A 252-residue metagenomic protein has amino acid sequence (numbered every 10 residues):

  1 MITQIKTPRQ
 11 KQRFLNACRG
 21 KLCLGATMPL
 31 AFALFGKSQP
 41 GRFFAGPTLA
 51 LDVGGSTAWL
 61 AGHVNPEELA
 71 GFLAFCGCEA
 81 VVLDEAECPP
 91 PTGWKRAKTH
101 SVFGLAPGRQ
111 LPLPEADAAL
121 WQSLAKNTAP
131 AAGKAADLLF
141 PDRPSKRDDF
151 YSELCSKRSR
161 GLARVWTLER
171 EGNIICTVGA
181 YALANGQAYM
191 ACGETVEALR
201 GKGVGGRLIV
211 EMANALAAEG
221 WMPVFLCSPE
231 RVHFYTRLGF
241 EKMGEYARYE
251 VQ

Functional and structural regions predicted by a protein language model:
M1-P90, S145: N-terminal charged segments
M1-T27, S101-F103, P107-D149: Short amphipathic alpha-helix that is part of the acyltransferase structural core
G54-W59, A182-A191, R200: A conserved beta-turn-beta hairpin within the catalytic core of GNAT-like acetyltransferases that forms part
N65-F72, A191, T195, G201-A218 (+1 more regions): Conserved acetyl-CoA-binding loop-helix of GNAT-fold acetyltransferases
C76-A86, L216-S228: Conserved GNAT acetyl-CoA-binding A-motif
E87-A97, G206, P229-Y246: Conserved active-site alpha-helix within GNAT-family acetyltransferase domains
A97-P114, L226-E230, G244-Q252: C-terminal "cap" of GNAT-fold acetyltransferases
K146-E194: A conserved beta-strand-loop-helix scaffold within acyl/acetyltransferase catalytic domains
